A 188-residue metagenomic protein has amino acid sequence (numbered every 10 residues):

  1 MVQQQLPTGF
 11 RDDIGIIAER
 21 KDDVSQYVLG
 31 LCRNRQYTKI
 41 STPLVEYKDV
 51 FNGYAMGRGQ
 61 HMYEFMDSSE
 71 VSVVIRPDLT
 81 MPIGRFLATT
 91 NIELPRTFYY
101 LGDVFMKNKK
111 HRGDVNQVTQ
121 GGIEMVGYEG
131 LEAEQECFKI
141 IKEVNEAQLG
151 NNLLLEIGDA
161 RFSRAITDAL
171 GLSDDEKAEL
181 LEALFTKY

Functional and structural regions predicted by a protein language model:
V2-M81, R85-Y188: Extended, charged alpha-beta segments that form solvent-exposed binding/catalytic grooves in nucleic-acid-handling
